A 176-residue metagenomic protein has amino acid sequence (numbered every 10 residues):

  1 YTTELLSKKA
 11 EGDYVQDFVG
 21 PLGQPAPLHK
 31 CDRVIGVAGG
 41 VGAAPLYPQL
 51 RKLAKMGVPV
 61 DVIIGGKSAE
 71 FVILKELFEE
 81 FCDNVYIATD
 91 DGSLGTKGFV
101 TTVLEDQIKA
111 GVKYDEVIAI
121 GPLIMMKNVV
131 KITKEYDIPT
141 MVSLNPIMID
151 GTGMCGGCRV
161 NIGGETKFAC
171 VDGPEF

Functional and structural regions predicted by a protein language model:
Y1-L6, P25, A44, D91 (+2 more regions): Residues at secondary-structure transition points
Y1-V34: FAD-binding FR-type
G12-V15, G42, C155, C170: Hydrophobic structural packing positions in well-ordered secondary structure
V19, A38-G39, V62-G66, T89 (+1 more regions): Short, structured patches in soluble enzyme cores that scaffold and shape functional sites
R33, K55-V62, N84, D115-E116 (+1 more regions): Residues at the starts of beta-strands that form the adenosine-phosphate
V34-A43: Short, glycine-rich nucleotide/cofactor-binding loops
P45-A54: Histidine-anchored nucleotide/phosphate-binding helix
S68-F176: Reductase modules of NAD(P)H-dependent flavoproteins
